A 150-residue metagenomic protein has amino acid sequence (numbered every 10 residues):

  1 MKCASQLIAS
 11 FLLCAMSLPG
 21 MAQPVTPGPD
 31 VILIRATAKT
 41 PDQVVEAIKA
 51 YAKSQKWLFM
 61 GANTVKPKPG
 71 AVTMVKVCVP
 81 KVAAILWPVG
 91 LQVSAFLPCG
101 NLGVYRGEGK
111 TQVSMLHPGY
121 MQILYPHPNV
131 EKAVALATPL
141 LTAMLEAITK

Functional and structural regions predicted by a protein language model:
M1-I8: Bacterial N-terminal signal peptides that target proteins for export
S17-P19: N-terminal signal peptide c-region/cleavage motif recognized by signal peptidases
Q23-N63: Terminal, regulation- and interaction-focused segments at domain boundaries
I32, M74-K76, Q112-S114: Soluble periplasmic/extracytoplasmic beta-strand elements of cell-envelope proteins
W57-N101, P118: Compact, glycine-rich, soluble single-domain proteins
G100-P128: Beta-strand/loop substructures that line and gate deep hydrophobic ligand-binding cavities in soluble
G119-K150: C-terminal partner/receptor-binding element of secreted or periplasmic proteins
